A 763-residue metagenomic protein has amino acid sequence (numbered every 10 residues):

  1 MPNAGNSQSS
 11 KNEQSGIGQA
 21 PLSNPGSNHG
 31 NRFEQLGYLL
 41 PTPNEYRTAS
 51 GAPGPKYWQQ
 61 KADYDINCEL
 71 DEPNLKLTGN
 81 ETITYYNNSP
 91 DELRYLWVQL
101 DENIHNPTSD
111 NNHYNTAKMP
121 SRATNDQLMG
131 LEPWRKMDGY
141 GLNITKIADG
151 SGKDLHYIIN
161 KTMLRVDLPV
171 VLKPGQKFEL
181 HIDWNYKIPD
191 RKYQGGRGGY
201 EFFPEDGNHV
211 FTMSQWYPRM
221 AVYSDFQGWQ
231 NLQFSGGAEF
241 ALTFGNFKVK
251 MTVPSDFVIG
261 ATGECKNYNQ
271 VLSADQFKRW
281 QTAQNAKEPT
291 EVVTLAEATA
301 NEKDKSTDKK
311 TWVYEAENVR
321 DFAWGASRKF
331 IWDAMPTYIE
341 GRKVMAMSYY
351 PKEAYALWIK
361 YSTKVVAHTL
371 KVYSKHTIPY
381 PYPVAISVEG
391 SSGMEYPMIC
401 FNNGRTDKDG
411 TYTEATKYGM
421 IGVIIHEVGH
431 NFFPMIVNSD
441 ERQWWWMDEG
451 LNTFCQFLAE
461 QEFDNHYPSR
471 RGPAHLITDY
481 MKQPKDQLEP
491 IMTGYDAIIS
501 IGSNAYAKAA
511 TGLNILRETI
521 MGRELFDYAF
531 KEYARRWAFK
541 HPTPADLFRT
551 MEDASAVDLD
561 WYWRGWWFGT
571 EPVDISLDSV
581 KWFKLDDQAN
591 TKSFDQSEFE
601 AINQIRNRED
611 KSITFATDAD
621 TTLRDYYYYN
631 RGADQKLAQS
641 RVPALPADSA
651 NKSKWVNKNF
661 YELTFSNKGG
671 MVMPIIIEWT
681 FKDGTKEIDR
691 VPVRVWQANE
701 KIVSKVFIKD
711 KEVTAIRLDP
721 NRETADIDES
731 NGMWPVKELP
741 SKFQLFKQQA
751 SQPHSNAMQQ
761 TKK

Functional and structural regions predicted by a protein language model:
A4-Q14, P25-R47, A62, Y314 (+1 more regions): Hydrophobic alpha-helical and helix-loop surface patches within well-folded domains that function as non-catalytic
G16-Q99: Early extracytoplasmic/domain-onset interaction patches
G16-S27, K76, Y86, E92 (+6 more regions): A surface-exposed beta-strand-loop module
E81-I83, N87, L100-E102, Q176-D190 (+3 more regions): Short, hydrophobic/aromatic-enriched beta-strand segments in well-ordered soluble domains
W97-G152, D256-F257, T680-V691, D710: Solvent-exposed beta-hairpin/edge-strand motifs
T108-A123, Y186-F247, Y268, R722-K763: Glycine/proline-rich low-complexity spacer/linker segments in large multi-domain proteins
Q215-W229, S235-I425, F454: Hydrophobic helix-coil surface modules that form long, contiguous segments used for peptide/substrate interaction
G260-A261, D560, I575-D719: Beta-strand-rich binding/interaction modules
